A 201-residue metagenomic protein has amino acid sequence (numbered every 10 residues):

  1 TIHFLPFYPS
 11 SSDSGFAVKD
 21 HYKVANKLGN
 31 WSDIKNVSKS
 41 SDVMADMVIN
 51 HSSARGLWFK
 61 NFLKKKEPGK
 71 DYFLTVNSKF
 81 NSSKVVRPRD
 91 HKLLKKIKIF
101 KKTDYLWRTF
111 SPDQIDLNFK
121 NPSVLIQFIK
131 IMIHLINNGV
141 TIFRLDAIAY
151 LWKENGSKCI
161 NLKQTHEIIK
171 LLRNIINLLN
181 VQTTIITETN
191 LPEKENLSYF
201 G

Functional and structural regions predicted by a protein language model:
T1-I129, N137, I148-G201: Acidic/aromatic-lined carbohydrate-recognition and catalytic surfaces of CAZymes acting on diverse glycans
